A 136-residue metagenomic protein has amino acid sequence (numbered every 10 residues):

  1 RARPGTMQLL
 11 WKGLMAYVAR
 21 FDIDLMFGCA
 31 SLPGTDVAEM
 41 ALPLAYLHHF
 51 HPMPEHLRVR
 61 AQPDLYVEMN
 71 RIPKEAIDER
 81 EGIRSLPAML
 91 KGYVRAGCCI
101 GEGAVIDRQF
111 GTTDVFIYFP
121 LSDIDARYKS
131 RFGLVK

Functional and structural regions predicted by a protein language model:
R1-C99, A104-T112: Acyl-donor binding region in acyl/amide transferases
L44-H48, P120-D125: Short, charged low-complexity intrinsically disordered segments located at boundaries of structured domains
E68, R95, Y118-P120, L134: Intrinsically disordered, low-complexity regions enriched in small/polar residues
A96, I124-R127: Hydrophobic alpha-helical segments
G111-D123: C-terminal "cap" of GNAT-fold acetyltransferases
A126-F132, K136: Long, contiguous binding/interaction regions
